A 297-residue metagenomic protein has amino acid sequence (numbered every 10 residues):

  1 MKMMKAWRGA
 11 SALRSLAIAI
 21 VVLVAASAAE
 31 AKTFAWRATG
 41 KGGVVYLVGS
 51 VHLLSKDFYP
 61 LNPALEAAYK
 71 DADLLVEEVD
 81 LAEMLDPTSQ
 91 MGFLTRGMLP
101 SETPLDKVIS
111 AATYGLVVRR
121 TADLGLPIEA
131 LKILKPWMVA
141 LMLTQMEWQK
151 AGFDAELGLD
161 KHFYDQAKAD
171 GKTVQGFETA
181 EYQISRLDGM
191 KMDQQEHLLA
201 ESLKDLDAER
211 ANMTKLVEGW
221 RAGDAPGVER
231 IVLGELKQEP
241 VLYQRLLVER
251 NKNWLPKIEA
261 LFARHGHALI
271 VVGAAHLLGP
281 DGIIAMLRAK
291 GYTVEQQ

Functional and structural regions predicted by a protein language model:
M1-A10: N-terminal secretory signal peptides that target proteins for export/translocation
A10-L13, A68-D71, L261-R264: Alpha-helix C-cap/termination motif
R14-A25: Bacterial N-terminal signal peptides
S15, T39-G42, A263-R264: Short hydrophobic "helix-edge" motifs at membrane interfaces and signal-peptide entry regions
V21, D57, P280: Active-site-proximal flexible loops/turns
S27-A31: Sec/Tat signal peptide C-region and signal peptidase I cleavage site
K32-L246: Structured, acidic catalytic/metal-binding patches in enzyme active sites
V241-Q297: A cross-kingdom marker for long, charged
